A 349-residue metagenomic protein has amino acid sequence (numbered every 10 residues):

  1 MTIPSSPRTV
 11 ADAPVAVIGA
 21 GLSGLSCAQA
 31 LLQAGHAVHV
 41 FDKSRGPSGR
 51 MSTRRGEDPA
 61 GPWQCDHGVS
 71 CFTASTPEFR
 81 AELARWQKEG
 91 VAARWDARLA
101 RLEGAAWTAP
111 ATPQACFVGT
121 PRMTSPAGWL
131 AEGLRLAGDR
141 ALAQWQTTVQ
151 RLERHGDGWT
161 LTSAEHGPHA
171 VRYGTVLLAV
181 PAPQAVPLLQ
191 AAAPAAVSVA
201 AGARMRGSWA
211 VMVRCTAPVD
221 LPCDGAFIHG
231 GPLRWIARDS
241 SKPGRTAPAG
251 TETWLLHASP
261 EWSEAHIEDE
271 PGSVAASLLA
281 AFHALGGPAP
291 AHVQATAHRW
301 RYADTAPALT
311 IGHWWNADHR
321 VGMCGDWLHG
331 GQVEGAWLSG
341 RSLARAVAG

Functional and structural regions predicted by a protein language model:
A13-F41, A344, A348: N-terminal Rossmann-like FAD-binding beta1-loop-alpha1 element of flavoenzymes
A30, T53-L99: N-terminal FAD cofactor-binding segment of flavoenzymes
L32-P59: Glycine-rich FAD pyrophosphate-binding loop
S48, E57, G61-P62, H169-A170 (+2 more regions): Central helical "cap/lid" subdomain
C71-P77, W107-A131, A265-V274: Short beta-strand to alpha-helix junction loop
W145-W159: A conserved short coil-to-beta-strand element within the FAD-binding core of flavoproteins
M212-H266, S273, S277-G286: Active-site substrate-recognition segment that forms the wall of the catalytic cavity or substrate channel
A280-H319: Flavin (FAD/FMN) cofactor-binding core of flavoprotein oxidoreductases
